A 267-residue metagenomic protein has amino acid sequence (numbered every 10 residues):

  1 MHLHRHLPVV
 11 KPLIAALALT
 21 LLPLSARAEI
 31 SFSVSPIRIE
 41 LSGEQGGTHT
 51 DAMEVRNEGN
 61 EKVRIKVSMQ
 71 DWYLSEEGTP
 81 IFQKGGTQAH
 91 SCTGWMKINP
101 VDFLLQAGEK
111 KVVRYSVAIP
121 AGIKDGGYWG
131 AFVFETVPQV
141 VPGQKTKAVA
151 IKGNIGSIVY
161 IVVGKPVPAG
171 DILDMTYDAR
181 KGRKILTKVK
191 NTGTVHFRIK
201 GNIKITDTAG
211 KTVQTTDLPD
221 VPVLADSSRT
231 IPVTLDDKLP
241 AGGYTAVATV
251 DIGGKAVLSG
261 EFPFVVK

Functional and structural regions predicted by a protein language model:
E29-V63, P100-F103, G170-K184: Beta-sheet-dominated interaction scaffolds and their linkers
I30-P36, N60-Y115, K200-I203, D207-V213: Surface-exposed binding patches on compact interaction domains or structured appendages
I39-L41, N99-L105, D174, D217-V223 (+2 more regions): Beta-strand-rich interaction surfaces with strong enrichment in secreted/lumenal proteins
T50-E54, R64-V67, K97-V140: Ligand-binding face of N-terminal immunoglobulin V-set domains in extracellular IgSF glycoproteins
A52-R56, L186-T192, T234: Short edge beta-strand/loop segments characteristic of extracellular beta-sandwich folds
G59-E61, A121, P138, N191-V195 (+3 more regions): Short, acidic/polar linear motifs in exposed loop/turn regions
F103-K111, D220-S228, A256, V266-K267: Short proline/glycine- and polar residue-rich coil/turn motifs
Y128, F132, G242-A248: A short tyrosine-centered beta-strand micro-motif
